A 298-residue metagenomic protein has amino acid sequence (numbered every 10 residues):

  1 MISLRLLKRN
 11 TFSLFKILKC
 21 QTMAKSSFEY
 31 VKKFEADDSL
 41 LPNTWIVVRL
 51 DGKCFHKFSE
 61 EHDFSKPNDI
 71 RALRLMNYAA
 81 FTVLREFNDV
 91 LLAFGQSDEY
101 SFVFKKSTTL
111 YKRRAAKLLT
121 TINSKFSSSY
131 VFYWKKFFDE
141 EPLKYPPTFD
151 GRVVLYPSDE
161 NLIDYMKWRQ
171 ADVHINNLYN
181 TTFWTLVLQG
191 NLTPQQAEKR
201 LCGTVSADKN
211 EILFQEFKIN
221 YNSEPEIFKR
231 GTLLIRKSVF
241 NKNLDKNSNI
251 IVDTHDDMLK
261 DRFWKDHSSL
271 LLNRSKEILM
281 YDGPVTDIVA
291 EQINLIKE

Functional and structural regions predicted by a protein language model:
L6-L7, F12-E298: Regulatory and interdomain segments flanking nucleotide-handling catalytic cores in signaling/defense enzymes
